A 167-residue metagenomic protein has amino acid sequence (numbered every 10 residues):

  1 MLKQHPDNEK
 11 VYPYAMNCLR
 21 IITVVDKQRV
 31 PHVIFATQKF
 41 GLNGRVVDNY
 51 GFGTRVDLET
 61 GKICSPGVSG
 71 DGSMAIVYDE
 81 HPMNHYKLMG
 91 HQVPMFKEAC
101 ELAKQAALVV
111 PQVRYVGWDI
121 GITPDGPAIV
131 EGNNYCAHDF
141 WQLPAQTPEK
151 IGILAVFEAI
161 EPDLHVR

Functional and structural regions predicted by a protein language model:
M1-D7, E98-Q105: Short Pro/Gly-enriched beta-strand edge/turn motifs at strand-loop
M1-S69: Phosphate-binding site of ATP-dependent enzymes
D7-N8, P31, N43-V46, P66 (+5 more regions): Generic marker of "main functional regions" within proteins
N17-L19, V113-V116: Short beta-strand or tight-loop elements that sit immediately N-terminal to catalytic metal-binding acidic residues
I22, G121-I122: Well-ordered beta-strand positions
G41-L42, G53-M74, P148, G152-R167: Active-site "cap" helix and flanking loop/linker of ATP-utilizing ligase/carboxylase catalytic domains
V47-P94, L102: Internal helical hairpin/lid segments
I76-E98, K104, L108-Y115, I122-R167: C-terminal active-site "lid" helix and adjoining low-complexity regulatory extension at the edge of ATP-using catalytic
